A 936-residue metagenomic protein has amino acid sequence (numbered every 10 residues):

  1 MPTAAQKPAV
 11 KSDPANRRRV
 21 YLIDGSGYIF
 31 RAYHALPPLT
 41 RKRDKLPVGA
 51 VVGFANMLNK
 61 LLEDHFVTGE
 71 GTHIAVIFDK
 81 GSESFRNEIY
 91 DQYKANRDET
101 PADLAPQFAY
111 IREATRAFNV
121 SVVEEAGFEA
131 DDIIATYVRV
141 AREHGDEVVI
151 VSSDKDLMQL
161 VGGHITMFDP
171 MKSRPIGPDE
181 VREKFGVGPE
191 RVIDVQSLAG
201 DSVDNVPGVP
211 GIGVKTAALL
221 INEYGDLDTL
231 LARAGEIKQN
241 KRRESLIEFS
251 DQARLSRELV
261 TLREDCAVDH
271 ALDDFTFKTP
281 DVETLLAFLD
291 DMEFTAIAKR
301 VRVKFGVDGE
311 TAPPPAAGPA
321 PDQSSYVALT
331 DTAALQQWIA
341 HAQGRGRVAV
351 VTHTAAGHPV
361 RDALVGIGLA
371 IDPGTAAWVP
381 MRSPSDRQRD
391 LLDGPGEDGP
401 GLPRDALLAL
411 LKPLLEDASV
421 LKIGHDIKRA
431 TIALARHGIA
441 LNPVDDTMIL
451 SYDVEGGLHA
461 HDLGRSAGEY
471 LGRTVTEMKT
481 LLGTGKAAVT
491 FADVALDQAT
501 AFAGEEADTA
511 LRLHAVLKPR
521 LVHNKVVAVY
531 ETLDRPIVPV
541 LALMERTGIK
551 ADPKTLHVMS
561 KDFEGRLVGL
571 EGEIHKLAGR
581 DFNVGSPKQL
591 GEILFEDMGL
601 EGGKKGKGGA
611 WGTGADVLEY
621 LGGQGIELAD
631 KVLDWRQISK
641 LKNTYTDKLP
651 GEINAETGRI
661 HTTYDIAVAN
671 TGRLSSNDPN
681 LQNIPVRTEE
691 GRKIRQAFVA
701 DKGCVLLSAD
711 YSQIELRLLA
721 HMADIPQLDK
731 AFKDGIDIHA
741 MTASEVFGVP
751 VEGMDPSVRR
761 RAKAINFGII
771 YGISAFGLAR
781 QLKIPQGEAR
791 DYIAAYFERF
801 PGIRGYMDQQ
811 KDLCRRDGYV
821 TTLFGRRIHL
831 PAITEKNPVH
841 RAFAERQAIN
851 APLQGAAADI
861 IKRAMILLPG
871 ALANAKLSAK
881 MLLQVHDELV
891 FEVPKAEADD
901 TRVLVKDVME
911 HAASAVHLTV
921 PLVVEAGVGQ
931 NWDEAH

Functional and structural regions predicted by a protein language model:
P2-R17, D64-A75, V120, E143 (+9 more regions): Non-catalytic nucleic-acid-binding/docking modules located in mid-to-C-terminal regions of nucleic-acid enzymes
P2-V151, K155-D179, Q252-L255, T261-D269 (+2 more regions): Noncatalytic, basic helical substrate-engagement surface that gates or grips nucleic-acid strands
P14, R19-Y21, R31-V67, D91-D103 (+6 more regions): Conserved RNase H-like, two-metal-ion catalytic cores of nucleic-acid enzymes
V148, D445-M448, D701-Q713: Conserved catalytic palm subdomain of right-hand nucleotidyl-transferase polymerases, strongest for RNA-directed enzymes
V149-I150, L157-E190, L369-D372, D386-P395 (+2 more regions): Charged catalytic and DNA/RNA-contacting regions of genome-maintenance and nucleic-acid-processing enzymes
S245, F249-E397, I427, L458 (+12 more regions): Conserved "right-hand" nucleotidyltransferase catalytic core of DNA-directed polymerases
E248, F275-K278, A871-A926: C-terminal structured "cap/appendage" subdomains that terminate the fold
V489-A492, P539-R546, N654-T657, H661-T662 (+6 more regions): Conserved catalytic core of nucleic-acid polymerases
